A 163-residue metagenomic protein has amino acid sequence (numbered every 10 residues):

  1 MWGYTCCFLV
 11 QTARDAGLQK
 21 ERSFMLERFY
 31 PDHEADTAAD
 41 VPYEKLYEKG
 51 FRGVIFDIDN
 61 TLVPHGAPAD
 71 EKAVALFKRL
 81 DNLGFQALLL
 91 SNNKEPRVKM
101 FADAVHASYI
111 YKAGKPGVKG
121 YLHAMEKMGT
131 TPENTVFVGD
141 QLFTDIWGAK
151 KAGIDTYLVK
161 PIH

Functional and structural regions predicted by a protein language model:
Y4-Q11, D15-F56: Non-catalytic pre-domain segments flanking phosphatase-related domains
V54-F56, T61-P68, A73-A102: Substrate-recognition element of Asp-dependent hydrolases with the DxDx(T/V) motif
A104-H106, A152-G153: Short, structured coil segments at secondary-structure junctions
K112-V118, P161-H163: Short, acidic/turn-prone active-site loops that include or flank metal/cofactor- and phosphate-binding residues
G117-L142: Conserved Lys-Pro-Asp/Glu-containing loop-to-beta segment of HAD-superfamily phosphomonoesterases, centered on
V138, F143-H163: Acidic, Mg2+-coordinating phosphoryl-transfer loop and its flanking beta/alpha structural elements, shared across
